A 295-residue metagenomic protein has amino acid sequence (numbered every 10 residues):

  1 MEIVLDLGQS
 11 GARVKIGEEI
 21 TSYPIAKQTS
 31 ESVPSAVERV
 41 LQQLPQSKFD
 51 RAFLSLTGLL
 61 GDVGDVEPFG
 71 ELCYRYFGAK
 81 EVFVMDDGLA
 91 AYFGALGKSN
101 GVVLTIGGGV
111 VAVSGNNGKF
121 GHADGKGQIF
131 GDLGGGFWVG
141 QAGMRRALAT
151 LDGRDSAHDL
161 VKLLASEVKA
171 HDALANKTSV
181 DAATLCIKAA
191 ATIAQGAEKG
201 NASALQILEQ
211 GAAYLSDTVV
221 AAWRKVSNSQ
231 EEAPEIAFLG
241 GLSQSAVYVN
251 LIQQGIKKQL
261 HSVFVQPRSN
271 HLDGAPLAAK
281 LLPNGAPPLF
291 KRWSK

Functional and structural regions predicted by a protein language model:
M1-Q46, G97-N100, M144-K295: ATP-binding/phosphotransfer module of carbohydrate and carboxylate kinases, centering on a glycine-rich
E2-D6, R51-F53, F83, G94 (+2 more regions): Short glycine-aspartate micro-motif
I25, Q42-V84, G94-L96: Short beta-strand-loop/turn "lid" adjacent to the catalytic site in phosphate-handling enzymes
F53-L60, I106-G109, P234-Q244: Glycine-rich beta-strand-to-loop/alpha-helix junction loops that act as flexible
C73-F77, E81, F120-G127, Q254-V263: Glycine/charged-rich beta-loop-alpha catalytic/anionic-binding loops adjacent to active sites
A79-V103, K119, L277-A278: Conserved phosphate-binding catalytic cores of ATP/NTP-utilizing and phosphoryl-transfer enzymes
V82-A90, T105-I106, L133, F264-D273: Active-site nucleophile and cofactor-binding loops and adjacent substrate-binding regions of central metabolic enzymes
S99-T150, R154: Glycine-rich phosphate-binding loop of actin/hexokinase-like ATP-binding domains
